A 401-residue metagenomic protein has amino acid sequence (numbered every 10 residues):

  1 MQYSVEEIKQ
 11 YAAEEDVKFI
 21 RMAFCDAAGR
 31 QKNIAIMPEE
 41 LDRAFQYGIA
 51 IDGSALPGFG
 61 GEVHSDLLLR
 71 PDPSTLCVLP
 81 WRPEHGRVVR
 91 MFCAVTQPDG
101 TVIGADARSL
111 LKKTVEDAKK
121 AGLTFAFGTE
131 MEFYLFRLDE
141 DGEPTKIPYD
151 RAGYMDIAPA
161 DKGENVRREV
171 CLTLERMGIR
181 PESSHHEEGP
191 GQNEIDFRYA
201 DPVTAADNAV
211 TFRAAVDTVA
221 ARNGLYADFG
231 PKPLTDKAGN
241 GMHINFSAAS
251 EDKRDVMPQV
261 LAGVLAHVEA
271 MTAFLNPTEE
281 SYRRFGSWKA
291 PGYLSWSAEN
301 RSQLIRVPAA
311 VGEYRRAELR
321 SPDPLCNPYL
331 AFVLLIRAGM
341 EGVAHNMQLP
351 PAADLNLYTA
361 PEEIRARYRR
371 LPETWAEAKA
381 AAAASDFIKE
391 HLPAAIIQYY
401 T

Functional and structural regions predicted by a protein language model:
M1-T401: Glycine-rich, acidic/polar active-site loops that bind/position phosphate-bearing ligands
